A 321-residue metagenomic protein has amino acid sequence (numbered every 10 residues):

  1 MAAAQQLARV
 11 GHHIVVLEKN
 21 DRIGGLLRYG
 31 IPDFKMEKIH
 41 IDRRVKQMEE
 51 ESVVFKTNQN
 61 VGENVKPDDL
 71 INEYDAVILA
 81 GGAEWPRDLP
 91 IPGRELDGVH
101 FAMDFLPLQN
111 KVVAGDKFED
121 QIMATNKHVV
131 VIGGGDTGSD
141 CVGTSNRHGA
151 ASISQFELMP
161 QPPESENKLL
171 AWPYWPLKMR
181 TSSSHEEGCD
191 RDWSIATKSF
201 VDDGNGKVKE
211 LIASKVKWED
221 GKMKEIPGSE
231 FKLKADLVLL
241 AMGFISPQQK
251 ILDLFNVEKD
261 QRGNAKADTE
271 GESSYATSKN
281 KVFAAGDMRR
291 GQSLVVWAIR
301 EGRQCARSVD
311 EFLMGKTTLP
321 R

Functional and structural regions predicted by a protein language model:
M1, G133-G135, D287: Glycine-rich Rossmann-fold phosphate-binding loop(s) that bind the pyrophosphate of adenine dinucleotide cofactors
M1-V61, R87-R94, D104, G138-H185 (+5 more regions): Beta1-alpha1 glycine-rich phosphate/pyrophosphate-binding loop at the start of Rossmann-like nucleotide-binding domains
D42-P92, K198-A213, K217, K234-L239 (+1 more regions): Feature captures the FAD/FMN-dependent oxidoreductase FAD-binding
L79-A80, F101, V131, L240: Redox-cofactor binding/interface segments in oxidoreductases and associated redox assembly factors
E95-N126, E219-Q292: FAD-site-proximal beta/loop scaffold in flavoenzymes
A124-G135: Beta1/beta-strand and adjacent pyrophosphate-binding region of the FAD-binding site in flavoprotein oxidoreductases
G138-G143, H148, K279, M288-P320: A conserved FAD-binding loop/helix module that cradles the flavin
